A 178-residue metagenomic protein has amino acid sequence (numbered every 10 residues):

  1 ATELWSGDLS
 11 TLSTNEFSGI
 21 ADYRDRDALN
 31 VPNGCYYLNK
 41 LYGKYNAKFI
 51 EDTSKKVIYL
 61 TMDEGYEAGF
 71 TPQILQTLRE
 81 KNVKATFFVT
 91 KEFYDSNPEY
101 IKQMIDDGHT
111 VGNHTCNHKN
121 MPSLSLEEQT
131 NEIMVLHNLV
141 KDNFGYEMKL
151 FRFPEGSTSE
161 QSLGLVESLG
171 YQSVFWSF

Functional and structural regions predicted by a protein language model:
A1-L60, E67-Q73, E80: N-terminal pre-catalytic segment of deacetylase/amide-hydrolase enzymes
S13, K56-I58, A68-F178: Metal-dependent polysaccharide deacetylase catalytic core of the NodB/CE4 family, i.e., the active-site-bearing domain
